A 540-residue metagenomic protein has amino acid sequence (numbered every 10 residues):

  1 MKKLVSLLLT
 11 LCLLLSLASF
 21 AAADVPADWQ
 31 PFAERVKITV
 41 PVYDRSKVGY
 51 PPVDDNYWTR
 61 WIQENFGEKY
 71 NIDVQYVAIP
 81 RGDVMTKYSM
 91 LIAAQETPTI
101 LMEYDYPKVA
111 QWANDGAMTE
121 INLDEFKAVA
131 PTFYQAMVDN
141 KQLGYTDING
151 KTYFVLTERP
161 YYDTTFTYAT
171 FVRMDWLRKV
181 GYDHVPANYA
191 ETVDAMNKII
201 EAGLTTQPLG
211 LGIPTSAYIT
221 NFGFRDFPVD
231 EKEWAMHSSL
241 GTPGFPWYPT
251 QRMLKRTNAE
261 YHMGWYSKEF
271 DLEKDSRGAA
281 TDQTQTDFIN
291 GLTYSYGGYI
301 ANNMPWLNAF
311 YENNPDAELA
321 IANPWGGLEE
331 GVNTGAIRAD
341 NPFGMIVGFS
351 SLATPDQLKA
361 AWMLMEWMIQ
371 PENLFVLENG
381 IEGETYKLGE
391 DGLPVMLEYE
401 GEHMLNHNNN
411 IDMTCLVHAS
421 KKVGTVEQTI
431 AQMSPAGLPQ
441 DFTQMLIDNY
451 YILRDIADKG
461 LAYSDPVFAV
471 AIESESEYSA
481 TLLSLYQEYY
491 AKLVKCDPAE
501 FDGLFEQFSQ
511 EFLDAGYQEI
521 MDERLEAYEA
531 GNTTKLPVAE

Functional and structural regions predicted by a protein language model:
M1-L9: Positively charged n-region of N-terminal signal peptides that target proteins for export
L8-S16: Bacterial N-terminal signal peptides
L13, A21-E540: Extracytoplasmic/secretory soluble proteins
